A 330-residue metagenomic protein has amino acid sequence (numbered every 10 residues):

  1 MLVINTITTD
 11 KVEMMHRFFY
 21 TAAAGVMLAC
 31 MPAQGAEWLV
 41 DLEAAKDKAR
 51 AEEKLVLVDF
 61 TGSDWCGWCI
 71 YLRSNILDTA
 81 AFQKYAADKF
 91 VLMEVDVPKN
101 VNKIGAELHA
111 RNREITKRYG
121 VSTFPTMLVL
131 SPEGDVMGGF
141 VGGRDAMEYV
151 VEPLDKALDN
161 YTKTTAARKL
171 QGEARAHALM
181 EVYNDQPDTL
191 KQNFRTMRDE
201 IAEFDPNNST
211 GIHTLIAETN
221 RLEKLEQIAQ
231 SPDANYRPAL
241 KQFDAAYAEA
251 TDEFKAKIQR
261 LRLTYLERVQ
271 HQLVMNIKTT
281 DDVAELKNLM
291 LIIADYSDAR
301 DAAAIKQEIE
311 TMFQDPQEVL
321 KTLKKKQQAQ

Functional and structural regions predicted by a protein language model:
E13-A22: Bacterial N-terminal signal peptides that target proteins for export
T21-C30: Bacterial N-terminal signal peptides
A36-V40, N75, T79-A110: Thiol-based oxidoreductase modules, predominantly thioredoxin-like and allied folds used for disulfide exchange
W38-V56, A86: A short beta-strand-turn-helix
E53, T61-W65, T123: Short pre-active-site segment immediately N-terminal to redox-active cysteine/selenocysteine motifs in thiol-based
T61-L77: Conserved redox-active cysteine motifs that mediate thiol-disulfide chemistry, especially di-cysteine Cys-X(1-2)-Cys
E114-T162: Non-catalytic, surface beta->alpha helical segment in thiol-disulfide oxidoreductase systems
D155-Q330: Non-globular targeting/processing and membrane-anchoring segments
